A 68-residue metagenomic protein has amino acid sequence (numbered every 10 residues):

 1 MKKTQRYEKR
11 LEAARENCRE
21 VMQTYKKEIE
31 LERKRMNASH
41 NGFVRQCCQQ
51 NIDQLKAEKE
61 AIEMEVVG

Functional and structural regions predicted by a protein language model:
K2-K26: Short, charge/polar-rich alpha-helical segments
T24-G68: Short, charge-rich amphipathic interface segments used for partner binding and complex assembly
